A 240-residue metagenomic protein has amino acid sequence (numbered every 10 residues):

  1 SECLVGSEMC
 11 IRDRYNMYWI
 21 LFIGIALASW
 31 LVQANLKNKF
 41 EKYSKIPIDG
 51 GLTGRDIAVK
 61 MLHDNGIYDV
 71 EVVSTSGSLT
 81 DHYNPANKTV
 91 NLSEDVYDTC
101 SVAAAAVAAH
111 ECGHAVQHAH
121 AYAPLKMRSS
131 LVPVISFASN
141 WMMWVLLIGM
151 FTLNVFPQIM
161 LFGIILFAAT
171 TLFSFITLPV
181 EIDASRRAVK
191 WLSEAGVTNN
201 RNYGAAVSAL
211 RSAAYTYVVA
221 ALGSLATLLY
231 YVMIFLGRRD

Functional and structural regions predicted by a protein language model:
S1-E2, L62: Structural motif
C3-I11: Short, small-residue-biased leader/transition segments that mark boundaries at the very start of proteins
C10, N91, F167: Conserved beta-strand segments that form the floor/walls of ligand-binding pockets within enzyme and binding domains
R14-K39, G149, F156, L161-I164 (+1 more regions): Hydrophobic alpha-helical transmembrane segments of small proteolipidic membrane proteins, enriched in energy-coupled
F22, M142, F156, G163 (+3 more regions): Hydrophobic alpha-helical transmembrane segments of integral membrane proteins, especially multi-pass transporters
Q33-A138, L172-D240: Polar-ligand-bearing catalytic/cofactor-coordination segments of membrane-embedded or membrane-tethered inner-membrane
V132-F156, W191: Post-HExxH zinc-binding segment in Zn-dependent metallohydrolases
F151-L161, T170, A195, L225: Loop-helix junctions at membrane interfaces
